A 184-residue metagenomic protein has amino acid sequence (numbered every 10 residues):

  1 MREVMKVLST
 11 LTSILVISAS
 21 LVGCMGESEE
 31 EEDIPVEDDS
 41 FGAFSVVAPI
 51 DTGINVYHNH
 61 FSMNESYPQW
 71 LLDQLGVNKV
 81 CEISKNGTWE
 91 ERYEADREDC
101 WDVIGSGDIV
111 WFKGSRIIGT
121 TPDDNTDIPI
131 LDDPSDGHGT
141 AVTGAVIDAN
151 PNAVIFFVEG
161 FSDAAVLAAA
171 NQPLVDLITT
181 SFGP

Functional and structural regions predicted by a protein language model:
M1-I34: Secretory targeting signatures
M5, L131, L167: Generic anion/oxyanion-binding catalytic loop in active/binding sites
S9-L11, G119-T120, N125, I178: Intrinsically disordered/low-complexity terminal segments and short unstructured peptides
I17-S18, V47, A164-A169: Residue-level detector of intrinsically disordered, flexible termini and proteolytic processing junctions
L21, I147, P151, G183: Residue-level marker of positions within ordered structural domains that often coincide with functionally constrained
E29-D39, A43, G183: Autoinhibitory propeptides
E37-A145, A149-A153, P173: Active-site core segment of subtilase-fold serine proteases
V56, G137-A141, F156-P184: Substrate-binding/access-modulating region of protease and related hydrolase catalytic domains
